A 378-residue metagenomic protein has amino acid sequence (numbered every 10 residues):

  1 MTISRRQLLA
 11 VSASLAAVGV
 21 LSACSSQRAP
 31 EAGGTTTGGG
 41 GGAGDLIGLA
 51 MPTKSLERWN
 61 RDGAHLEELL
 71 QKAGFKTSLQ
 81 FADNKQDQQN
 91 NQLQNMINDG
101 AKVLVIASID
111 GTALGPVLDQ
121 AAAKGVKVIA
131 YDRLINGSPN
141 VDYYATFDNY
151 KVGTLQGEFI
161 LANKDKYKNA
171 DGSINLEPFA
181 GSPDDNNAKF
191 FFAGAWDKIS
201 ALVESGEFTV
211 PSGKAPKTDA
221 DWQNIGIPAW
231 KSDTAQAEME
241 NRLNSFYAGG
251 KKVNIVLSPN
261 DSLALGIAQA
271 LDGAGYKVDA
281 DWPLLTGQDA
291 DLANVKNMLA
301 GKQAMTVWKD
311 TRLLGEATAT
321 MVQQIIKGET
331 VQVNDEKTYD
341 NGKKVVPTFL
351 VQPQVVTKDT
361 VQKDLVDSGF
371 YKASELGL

Functional and structural regions predicted by a protein language model:
M1-A16: N-terminal secretory signal peptides and thylakoid transit peptides that target proteins across membranes
L9, S25-L378: A residue-level marker of the well-folded mature domains of exported/periplasmic proteins
V20-A23: C-terminal motif of bacterial Sec signal peptides marking the signal peptidase cleavage site
